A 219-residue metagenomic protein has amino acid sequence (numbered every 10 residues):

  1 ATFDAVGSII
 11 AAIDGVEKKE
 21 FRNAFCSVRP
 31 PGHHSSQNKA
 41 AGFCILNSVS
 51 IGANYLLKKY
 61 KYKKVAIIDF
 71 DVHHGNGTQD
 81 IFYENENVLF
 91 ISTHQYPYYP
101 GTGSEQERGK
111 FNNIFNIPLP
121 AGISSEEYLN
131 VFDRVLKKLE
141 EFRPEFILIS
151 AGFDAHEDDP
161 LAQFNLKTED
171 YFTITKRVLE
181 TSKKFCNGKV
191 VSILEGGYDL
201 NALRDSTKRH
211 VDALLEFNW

Functional and structural regions predicted by a protein language model:
A1-W219: A general "terminal functional-core" signal
